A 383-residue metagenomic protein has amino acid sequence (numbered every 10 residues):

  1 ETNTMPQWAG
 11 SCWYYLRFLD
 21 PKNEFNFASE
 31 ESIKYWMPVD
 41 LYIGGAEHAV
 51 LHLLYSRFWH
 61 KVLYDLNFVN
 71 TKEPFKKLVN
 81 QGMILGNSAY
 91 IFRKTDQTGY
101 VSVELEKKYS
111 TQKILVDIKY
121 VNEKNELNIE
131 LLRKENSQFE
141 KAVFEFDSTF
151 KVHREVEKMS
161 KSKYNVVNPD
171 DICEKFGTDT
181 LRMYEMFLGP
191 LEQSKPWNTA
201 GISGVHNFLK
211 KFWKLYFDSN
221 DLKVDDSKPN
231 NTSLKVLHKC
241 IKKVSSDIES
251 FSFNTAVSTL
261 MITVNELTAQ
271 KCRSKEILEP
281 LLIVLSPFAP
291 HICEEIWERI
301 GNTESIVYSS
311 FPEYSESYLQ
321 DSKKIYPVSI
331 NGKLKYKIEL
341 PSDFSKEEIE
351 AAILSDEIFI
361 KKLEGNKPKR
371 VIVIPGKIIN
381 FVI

Functional and structural regions predicted by a protein language model:
N3-I43, S162-Y164: Active-site-adjacent "gating/activation" loops or surface patches in catalytic cores
G10, Y15-R17, L53, R57-L66: Alpha-helical support elements that line or immediately flank enzyme active sites and cofactor-binding pockets
K22-M37, K61-P74, V103, K107-K108 (+9 more regions): Secondary-structure transition/capping motifs at alpha-helix termini and the adjoining loop/turn into the next element
N23-E24, K223-S227, L234, Y326-I383: NTP/phosphate- and nucleic-acid-binding module
P38-S56: N-terminal catalytic cores of NTP/NDP-binding nucleotidyl/phosphoryl-transfer enzymes
L54, F68-K72, D171-E339, I372-P375: Helix-rich, typically C-terminal accessory recognition domains appended to large enzymatic cores
N80-Y90, S286: Short, conserved secondary-structure transition motifs
T98-L234, I379: Catalytic adenosine-cofactor/nucleotide-binding cores of aminoacyl-tRNA synthetases and other
